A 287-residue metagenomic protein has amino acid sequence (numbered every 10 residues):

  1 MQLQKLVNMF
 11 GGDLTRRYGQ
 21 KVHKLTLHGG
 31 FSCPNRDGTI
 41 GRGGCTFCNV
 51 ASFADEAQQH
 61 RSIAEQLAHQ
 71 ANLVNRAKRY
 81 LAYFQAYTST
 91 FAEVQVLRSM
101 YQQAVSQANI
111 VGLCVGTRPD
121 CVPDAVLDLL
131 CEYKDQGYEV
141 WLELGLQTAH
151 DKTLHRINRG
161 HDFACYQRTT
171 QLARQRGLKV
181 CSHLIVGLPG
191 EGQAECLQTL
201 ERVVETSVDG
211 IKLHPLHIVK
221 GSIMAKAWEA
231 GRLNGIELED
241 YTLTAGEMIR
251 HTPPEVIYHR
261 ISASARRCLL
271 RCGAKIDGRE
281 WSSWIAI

Functional and structural regions predicted by a protein language model:
M1-L81: N-terminal [4Fe-4S]-dependent radical SAM core
Q2-G12, Q20-H23, G210, I218-I287: Auxiliary Fe-S-binding modules of radical SAM enzymes
C45, Q103-I110, Q198-K212, S282-I287: Structural recognition of alpha->loop->beta junctions
A51-Q66, Q70, V74-V94, N109-V122 (+2 more regions): Core AdoMet radical
S62, A92, V96, I157-C165 (+3 more regions): Alpha-helix N-cap and loop-to-helix initiation/capping positions
N72-N75, M100-A108, D128-E139, Q171-Q175: Acidic (Asp/Glu)-rich catalytic clusters
V94-Q102, P123-K134, I157, C196: Distinct, well-ordered alpha-helical segments
A164-I223, E239-I261: Conserved C-terminal portion of the radical SAM core fold that forms the substrate/S-adenosylmethionine-binding
